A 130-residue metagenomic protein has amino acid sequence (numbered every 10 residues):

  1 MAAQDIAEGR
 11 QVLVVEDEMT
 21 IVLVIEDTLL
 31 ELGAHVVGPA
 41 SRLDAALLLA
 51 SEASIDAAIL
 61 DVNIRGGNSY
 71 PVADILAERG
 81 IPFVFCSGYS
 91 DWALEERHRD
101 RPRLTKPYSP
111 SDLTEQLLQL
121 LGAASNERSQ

Functional and structural regions predicted by a protein language model:
M1-Q11, E95, S109-Q130: Non-catalytic signal-transmission and effector/linker regions of two-component phosphorelay proteins
E16: Conserved acidic carboxylate
M19-G38: Two-component/phosphorelay signaling modules centered on CheY-like receiver
P39-A57: Acidic, metal-coordinating helix/loop segments flanking the phosphotransfer/catalytic sites of two-component signaling
D61: Active-site residues of response regulator receiver
G66-P71: Acidic catalytic/metal-coordinating carboxylates
K106: A Lys-centered signature of the CheY-like receiver
